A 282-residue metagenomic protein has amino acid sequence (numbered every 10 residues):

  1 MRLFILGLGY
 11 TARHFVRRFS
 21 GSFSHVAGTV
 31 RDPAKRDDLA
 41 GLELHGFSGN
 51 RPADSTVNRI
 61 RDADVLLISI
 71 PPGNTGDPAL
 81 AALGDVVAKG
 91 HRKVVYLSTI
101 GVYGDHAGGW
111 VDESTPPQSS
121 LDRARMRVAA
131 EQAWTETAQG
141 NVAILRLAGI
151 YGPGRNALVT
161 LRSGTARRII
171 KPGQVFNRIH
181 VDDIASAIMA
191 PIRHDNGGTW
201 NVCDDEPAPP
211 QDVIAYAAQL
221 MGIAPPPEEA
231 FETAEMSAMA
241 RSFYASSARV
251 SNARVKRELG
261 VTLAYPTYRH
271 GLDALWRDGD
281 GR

Functional and structural regions predicted by a protein language model:
A12-R13: N-terminal Rossmann-fold NAD(P) dinucleotide-binding loop
V57-Y96, V102, A129: NAD(P)-cofactor binding segment of oxidoreductase domains
I100-D122: Active-site "gating" loop of Rossmann-like NAD(P)-dependent oxidoreductase/epimerase domains
Q132-P153: Conserved beta-loop-beta element that borders a ligand/cofactor-binding pocket
P153-T160, I169-I192, G198: Substrate-positioning beta->alpha
A185-I188, R193-A240: Mid/C-terminal beta-alpha module of Rossmann-like enzyme folds, strongest in SDR-family dehydrogenases/epimerases
A215, A234-T262: Conserved C-terminal active-site "lid" loop/helix of NAD(P)H-dependent oxidoreductases that clamps the redox cofactor
P266-R282: Amphipathic terminal alpha-helices
